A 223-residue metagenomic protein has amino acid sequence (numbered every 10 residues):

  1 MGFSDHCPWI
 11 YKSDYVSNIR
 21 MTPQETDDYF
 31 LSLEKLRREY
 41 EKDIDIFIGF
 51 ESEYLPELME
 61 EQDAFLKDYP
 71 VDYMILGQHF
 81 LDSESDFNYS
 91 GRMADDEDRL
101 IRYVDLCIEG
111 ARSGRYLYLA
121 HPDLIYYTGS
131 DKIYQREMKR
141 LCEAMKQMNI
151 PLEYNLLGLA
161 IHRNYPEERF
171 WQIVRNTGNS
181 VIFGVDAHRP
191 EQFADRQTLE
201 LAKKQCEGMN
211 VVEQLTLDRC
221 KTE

Functional and structural regions predicted by a protein language model:
M1-D98: A metal-dependent hydrolase metal-coordination microenvironment
G2, D45-G49, D72-I75, L117-Y118 (+3 more regions): Structural preference for beta-strand elements that scaffold enzyme active sites
C7-P8, E53, I125, L159 (+2 more regions): Conserved beta-strand edge residues that scaffold enzyme active sites
P8-W9, Y69, Y73-M145, L152-A160 (+1 more regions): Divalent metal-binding pocket/active-site signature
D27-E34, I101-D105, K139, E200: Generic alpha-helical structural signal
F30-K42, D63-D72, E109-R115, R140-N149 (+1 more regions): Acidic (Asp/Glu)-rich catalytic clusters
G114, S130-E223: Charged catalytic cores and adjacent phosphate/nucleic-acid-binding surfaces used for phosphate/nucleic-acid chemistry
